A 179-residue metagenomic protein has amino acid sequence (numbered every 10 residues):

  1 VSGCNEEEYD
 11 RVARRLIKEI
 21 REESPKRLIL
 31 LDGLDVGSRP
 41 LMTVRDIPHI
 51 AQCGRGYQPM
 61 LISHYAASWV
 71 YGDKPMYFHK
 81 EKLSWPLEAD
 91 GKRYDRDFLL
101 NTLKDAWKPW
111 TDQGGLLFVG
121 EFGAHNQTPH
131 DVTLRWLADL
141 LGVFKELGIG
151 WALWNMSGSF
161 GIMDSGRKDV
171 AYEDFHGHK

Functional and structural regions predicted by a protein language model:
V1-R93, K104-A124, E146-I149: Active-site region of glycoside hydrolase catalytic domains
E6-R14, R96-L100, D131-L134, A138: Non-membrane alpha-helical structural segments and their capping/turn regions in soluble enzymes
F78, F98, F118, F122 (+3 more regions): Phenylalanine-focused residue identity feature
P129-K179: Aromatic-rich peripheral "rim/lid" segments of glycoside hydrolase catalytic domains that contact and position glycan
